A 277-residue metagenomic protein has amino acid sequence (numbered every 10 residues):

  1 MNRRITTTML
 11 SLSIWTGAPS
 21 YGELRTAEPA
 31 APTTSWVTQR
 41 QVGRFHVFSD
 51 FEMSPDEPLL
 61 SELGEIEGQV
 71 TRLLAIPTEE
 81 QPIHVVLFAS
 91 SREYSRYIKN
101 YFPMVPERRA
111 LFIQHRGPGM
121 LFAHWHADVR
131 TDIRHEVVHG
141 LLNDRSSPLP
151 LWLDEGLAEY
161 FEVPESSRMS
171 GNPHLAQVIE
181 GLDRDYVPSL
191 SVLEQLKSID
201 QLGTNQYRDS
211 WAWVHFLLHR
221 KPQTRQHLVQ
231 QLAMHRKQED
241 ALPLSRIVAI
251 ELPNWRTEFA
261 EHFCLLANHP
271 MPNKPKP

Functional and structural regions predicted by a protein language model:
N2-T7: N-terminal export leaders
M9-L10, V214: A periodicity- and composition-biased signal for non-globular, repetitive helical segments
S11-P19: Hydrophobic h-region of N-terminal signal peptides that target proteins for export in Gram-negative bacteria
G22-P29, N273-P277: Compositionally biased, proline/threonine/alanine/serine-rich low-complexity intrinsically disordered stretches
R25-P150, K237-R246: Juxtacatalytic substrate-recognition/specificity segment
N100-W125, R145-P277: Acidic/His/Gly-enriched intrinsically disordered linker/tail segments that often contain short helix/coil "MoRF-like"
